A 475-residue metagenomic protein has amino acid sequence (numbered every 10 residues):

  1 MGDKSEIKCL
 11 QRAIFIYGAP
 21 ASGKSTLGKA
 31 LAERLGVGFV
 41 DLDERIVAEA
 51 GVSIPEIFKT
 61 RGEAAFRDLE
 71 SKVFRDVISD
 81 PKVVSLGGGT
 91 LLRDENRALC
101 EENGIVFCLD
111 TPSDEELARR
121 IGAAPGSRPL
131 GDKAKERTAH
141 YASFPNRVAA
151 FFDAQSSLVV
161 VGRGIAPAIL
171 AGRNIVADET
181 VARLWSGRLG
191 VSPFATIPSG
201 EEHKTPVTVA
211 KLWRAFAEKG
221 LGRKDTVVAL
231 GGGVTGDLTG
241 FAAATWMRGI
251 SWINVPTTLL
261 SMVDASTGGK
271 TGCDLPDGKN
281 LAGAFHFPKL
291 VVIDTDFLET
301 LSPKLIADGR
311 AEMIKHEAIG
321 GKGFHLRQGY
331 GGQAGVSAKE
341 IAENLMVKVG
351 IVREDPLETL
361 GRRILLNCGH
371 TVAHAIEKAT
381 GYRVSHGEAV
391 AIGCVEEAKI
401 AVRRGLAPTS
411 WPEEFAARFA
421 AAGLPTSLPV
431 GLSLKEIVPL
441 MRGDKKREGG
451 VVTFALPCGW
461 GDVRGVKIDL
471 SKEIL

Functional and structural regions predicted by a protein language model:
K24: Conserved lysine of the Walker
L42-E101, G131: ATP-dependent small-molecule kinase phosphotransfer cores that center on conserved nucleotide phosphate-binding segments
C100-A124: Conserved phosphate-donor/acceptor-positioning beta-strand/loop module used by diverse small-molecule
A123-Q155, D444: Small-molecule kinase domains that catalyze NTP-dependent phosphoryl transfer to phosphate-bearing small molecules
D153-T226: ATP/NTP phosphate-donor binding region
F241-G331: A glycine/threonine-rich phosphate-anchoring loop and its flanking beta-alpha core in nucleotide/phosphate-binding
A311-I314, L406-L475: C-terminal charged capping/lid subdomain of soluble metabolic enzymes
G332-K435: Active-site segments that bind and position negatively charged phosphate/pyrophosphate groups
